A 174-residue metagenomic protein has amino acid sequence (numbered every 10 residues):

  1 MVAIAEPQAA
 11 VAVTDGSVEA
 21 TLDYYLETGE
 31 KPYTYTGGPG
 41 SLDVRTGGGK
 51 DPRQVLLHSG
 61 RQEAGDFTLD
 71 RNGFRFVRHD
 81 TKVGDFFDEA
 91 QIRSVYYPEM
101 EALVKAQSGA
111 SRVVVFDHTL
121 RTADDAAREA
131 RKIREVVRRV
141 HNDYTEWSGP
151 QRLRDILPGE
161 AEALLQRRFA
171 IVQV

Functional and structural regions predicted by a protein language model:
I4-Q173: Non-heme Fe(II) oxygenase catalytic core, chiefly the N-lobe of the double-stranded beta-helix
